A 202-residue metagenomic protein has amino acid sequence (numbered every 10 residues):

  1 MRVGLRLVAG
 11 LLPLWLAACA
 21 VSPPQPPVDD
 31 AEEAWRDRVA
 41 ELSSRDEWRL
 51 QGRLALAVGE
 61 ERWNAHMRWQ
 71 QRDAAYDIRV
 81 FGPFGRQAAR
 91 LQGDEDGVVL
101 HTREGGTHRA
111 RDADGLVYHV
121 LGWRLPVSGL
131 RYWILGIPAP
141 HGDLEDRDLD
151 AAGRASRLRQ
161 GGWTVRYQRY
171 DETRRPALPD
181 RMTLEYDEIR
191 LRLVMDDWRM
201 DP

Functional and structural regions predicted by a protein language model:
M1-L11: Bacterial N-terminal signal peptides that target proteins for export
W15-A18: C-terminal motif of bacterial Sec signal peptides marking the signal peptidase cleavage site
A20-P23: Bacterial signal peptide processing site
R38-E60: A short, Trp-centered hydrophobic/proline-enriched beta-strand micro-motif
Q51, W63, Q70, A75 (+1 more regions): Beta-strand-dominated lipid-handling architectures at cellular/organellar boundaries
E61-N64, A89-R90, R190-R192: Amphipathic hydrophobic-ligand
A75-R124: An acidic-aromatic
G136-P202: Gly/Pro-enriched, hydrophobic low-complexity segments that function as extracytoplasmic propeptides/linkers
